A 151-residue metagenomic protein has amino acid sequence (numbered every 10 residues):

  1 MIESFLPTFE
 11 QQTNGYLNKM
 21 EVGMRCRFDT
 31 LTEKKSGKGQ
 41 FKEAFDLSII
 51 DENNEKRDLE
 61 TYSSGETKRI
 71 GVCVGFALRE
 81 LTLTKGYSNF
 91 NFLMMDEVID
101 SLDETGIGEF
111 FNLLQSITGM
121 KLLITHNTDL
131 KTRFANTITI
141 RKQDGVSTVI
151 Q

Functional and structural regions predicted by a protein language model:
M1-Q151: Terminal ABC-like ATPase head and other globular end-domains that cap long coiled-coil arms in SMC/Rad50/SbcC-family
